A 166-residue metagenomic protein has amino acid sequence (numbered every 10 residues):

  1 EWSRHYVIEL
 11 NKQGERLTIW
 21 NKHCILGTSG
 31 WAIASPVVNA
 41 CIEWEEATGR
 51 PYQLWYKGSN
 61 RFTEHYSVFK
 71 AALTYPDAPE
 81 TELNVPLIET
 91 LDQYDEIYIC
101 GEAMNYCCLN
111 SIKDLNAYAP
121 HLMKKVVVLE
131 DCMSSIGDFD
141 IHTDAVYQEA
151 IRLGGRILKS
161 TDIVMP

Functional and structural regions predicted by a protein language model:
E1-P166: Active-site-adjacent betaalpha module
